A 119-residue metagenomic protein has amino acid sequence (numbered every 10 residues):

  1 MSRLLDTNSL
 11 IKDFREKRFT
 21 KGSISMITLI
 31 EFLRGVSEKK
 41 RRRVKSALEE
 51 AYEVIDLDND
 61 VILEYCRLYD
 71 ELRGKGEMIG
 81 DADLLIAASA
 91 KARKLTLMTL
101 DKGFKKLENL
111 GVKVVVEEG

Functional and structural regions predicted by a protein language model:
M1-S2, K91-G119: Acidic, PIN/NYN-like endoribonuclease modules and their adjacent C-terminal/linker elements
L4-L5, K12-K40, E49-D60: PIN/NYN-family metal-dependent endoribonuclease catalytic core
L5, D56, D81, M98-T99: Short beta-strand scaffold positions
T7, M26, G80-L84: Conserved glycosyltransferase catalytic-site signature
L29, R41, K45, I62-Y65 (+1 more regions): A general structural signal for well-ordered alpha-helical segments in protein cores
E53-G74: Acidic catalytic patch
G80-T96: Acidic, metal-associated active-site segment
